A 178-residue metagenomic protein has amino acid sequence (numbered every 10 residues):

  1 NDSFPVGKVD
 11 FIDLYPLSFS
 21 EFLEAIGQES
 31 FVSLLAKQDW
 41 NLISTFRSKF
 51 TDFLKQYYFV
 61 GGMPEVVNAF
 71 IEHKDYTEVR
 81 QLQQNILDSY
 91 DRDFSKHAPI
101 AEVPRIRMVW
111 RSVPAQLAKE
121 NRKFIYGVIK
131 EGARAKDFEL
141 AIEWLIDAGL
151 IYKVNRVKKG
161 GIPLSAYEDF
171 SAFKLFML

Functional and structural regions predicted by a protein language model:
D2-A118: Interdomain motor-coupling "hinge/lid" segment immediately C-terminal to the ATP-binding subdomain of NTP-driven enzymes
N68-L178: Accessory nucleic acid-recognition modules appended to NTPase machines
